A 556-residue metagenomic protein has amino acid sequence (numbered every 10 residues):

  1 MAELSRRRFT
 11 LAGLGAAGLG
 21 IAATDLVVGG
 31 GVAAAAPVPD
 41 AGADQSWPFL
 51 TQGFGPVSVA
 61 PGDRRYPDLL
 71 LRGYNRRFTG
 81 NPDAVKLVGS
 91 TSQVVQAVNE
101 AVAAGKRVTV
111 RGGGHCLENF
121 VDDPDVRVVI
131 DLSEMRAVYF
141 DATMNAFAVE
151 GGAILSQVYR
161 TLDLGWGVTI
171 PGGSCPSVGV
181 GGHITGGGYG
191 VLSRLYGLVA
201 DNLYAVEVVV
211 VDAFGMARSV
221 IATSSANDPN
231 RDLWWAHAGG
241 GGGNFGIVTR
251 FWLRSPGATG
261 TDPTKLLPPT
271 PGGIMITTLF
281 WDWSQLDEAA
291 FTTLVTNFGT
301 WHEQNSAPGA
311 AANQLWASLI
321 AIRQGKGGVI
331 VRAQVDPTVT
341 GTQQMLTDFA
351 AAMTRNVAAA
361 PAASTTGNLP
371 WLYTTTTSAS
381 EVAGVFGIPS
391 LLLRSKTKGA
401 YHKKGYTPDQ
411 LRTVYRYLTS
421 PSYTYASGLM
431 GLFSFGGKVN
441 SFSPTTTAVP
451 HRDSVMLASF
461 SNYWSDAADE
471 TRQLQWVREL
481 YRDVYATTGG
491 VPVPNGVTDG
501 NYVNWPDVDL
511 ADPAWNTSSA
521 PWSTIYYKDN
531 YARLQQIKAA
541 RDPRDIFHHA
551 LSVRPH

Functional and structural regions predicted by a protein language model:
M1-A17: N-terminal secretory signal peptides and thylakoid transit peptides that target proteins across membranes
I21-A41: C-terminal region of N-terminal signal peptides and the immediate post-cleavage residues of exported proteins
P39, A43-Y74, G113, E118-V121 (+1 more regions): Cofactor-binding catalytic cores of oxidoreductases
D63, Y74-M135: Glycine-rich N-terminal segment of FAD-binding domains in flavoprotein oxidoreductases, spanning the beta-loop-helix
R76, S92, D122-E150, V191 (+3 more regions): Glycine-/small-residue-rich beta-strand-loop submotif within the FAD-binding core of flavoenzymes
L87, E118-R136, R194-D212, I247-R250 (+1 more regions): Structural signature of FAD isoalloxazine-binding scaffolds in flavoprotein oxidoreductases
N145-V149, A153-D163, S177-V180, P370: Short, structural beta-strand-to-alpha-helix junction motif
G172, S177-W281: FAD-binding subdomain of flavoenzyme oxidoreductases
